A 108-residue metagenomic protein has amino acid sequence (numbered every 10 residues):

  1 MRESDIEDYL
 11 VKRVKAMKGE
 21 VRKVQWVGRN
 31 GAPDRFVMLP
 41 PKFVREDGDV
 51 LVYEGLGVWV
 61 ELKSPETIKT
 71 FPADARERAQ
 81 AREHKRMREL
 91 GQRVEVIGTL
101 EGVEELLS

Functional and structural regions predicted by a protein language model:
M1-S108: Catalytic phosphate/metal-binding cores of nucleic-acid and nucleotide-processing enzymes, i.e., regions that mediate
